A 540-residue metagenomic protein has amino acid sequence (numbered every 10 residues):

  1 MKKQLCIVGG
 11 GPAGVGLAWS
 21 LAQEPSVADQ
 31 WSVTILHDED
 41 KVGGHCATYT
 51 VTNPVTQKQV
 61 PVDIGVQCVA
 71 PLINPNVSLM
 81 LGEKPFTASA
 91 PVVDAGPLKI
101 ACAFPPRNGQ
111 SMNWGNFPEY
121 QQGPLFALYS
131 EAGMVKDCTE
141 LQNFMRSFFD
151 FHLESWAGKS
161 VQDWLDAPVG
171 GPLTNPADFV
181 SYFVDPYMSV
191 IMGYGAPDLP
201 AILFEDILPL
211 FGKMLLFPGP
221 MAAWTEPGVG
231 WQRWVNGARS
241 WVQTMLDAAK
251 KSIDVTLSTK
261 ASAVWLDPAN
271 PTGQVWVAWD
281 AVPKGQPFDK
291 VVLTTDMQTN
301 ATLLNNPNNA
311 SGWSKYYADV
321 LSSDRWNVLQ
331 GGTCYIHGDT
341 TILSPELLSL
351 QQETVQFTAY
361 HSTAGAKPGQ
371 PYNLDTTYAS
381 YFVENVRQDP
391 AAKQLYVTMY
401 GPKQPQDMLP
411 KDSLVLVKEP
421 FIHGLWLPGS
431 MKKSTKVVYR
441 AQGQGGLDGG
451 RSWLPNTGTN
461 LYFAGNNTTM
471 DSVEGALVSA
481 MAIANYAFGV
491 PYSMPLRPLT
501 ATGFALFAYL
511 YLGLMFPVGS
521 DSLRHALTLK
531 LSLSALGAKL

Functional and structural regions predicted by a protein language model:
M1-A13: Beta1/beta-strand and adjacent pyrophosphate-binding region of the FAD-binding site in flavoprotein oxidoreductases
A13, K41, Q298: Conserved Rossmann-like nucleotide-cofactor binding loop
A22-V51: Glycine-rich FAD pyrophosphate-binding loop
D40-A70: Conserved N-terminal glycine-rich FAD pyrophosphate-binding loop of Rossmann-like flavoproteins
N74-K213: Mobile amphipathic helical/loop "lid" adjacent to a hydrophobic cofactor/ligand pocket
L210-Q286, K290: Helical element adjacent to the flavin cofactor pocket in flavoenzyme catalytic cores
S262-G424: Mid-domain catalytic core of redox enzymes that form a hydrophobic substrate pocket/lid adjacent to a catalytic redox
G369-L540: Conserved flavin/dinucleotide-binding core of flavoenzymes
